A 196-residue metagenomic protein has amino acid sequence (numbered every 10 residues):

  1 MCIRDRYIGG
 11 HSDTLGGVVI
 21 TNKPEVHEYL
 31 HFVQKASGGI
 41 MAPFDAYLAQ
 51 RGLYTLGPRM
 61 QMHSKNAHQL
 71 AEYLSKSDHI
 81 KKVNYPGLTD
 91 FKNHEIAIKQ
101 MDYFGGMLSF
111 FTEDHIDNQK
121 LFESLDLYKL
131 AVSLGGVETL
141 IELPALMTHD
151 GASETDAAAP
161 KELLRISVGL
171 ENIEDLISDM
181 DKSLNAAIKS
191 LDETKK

Functional and structural regions predicted by a protein language model:
M1-I3: Short, small-residue-biased leader/transition segments that mark boundaries at the very start of proteins
Y7-M107, F111-L146: Active-site C-terminal subdomain of aminotransferase-like
R59, L140-K196: PLP-dependent enzyme catalytic core of the Aspartate aminotransferase-like
